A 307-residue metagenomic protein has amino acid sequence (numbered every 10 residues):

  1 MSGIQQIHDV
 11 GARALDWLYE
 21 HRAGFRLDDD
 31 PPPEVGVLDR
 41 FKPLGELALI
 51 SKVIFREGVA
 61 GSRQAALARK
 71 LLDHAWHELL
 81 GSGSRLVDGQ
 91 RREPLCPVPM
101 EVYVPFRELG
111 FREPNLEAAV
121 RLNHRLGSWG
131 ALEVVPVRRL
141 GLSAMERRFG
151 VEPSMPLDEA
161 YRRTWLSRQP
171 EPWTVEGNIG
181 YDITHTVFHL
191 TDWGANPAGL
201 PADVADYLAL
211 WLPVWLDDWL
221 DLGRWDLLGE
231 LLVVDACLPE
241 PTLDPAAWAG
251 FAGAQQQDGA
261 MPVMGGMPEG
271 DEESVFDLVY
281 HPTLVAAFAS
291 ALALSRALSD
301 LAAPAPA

Functional and structural regions predicted by a protein language model:
M1-R63, E108, V120-G127, R163-T164 (+1 more regions): Terminal, non-catalytic domain-edge segments
G45-L49, A65-H77: Sequence termini and other peripheral, non-core segments
L47-A48, L142-S143, V187-H189, L231 (+1 more regions): Short beta-strand elements that form the blades of beta-propeller/WD-repeat-like and other beta-sheet-rich scaffold
V59-R69, L200-V204, A249: HEAT/armadillo-like alpha-solenoid scaffolds in large eukaryotic assembly and transport factors
D73-D226, A236-L238, W248: Eukaryote-skewed repeat-based solenoidal scaffolds used as protein-protein interaction platforms, primarily
L222-L232, F276-L284: Amphipathic alpha-helical protein-interaction segments enriched in hydrophobic
